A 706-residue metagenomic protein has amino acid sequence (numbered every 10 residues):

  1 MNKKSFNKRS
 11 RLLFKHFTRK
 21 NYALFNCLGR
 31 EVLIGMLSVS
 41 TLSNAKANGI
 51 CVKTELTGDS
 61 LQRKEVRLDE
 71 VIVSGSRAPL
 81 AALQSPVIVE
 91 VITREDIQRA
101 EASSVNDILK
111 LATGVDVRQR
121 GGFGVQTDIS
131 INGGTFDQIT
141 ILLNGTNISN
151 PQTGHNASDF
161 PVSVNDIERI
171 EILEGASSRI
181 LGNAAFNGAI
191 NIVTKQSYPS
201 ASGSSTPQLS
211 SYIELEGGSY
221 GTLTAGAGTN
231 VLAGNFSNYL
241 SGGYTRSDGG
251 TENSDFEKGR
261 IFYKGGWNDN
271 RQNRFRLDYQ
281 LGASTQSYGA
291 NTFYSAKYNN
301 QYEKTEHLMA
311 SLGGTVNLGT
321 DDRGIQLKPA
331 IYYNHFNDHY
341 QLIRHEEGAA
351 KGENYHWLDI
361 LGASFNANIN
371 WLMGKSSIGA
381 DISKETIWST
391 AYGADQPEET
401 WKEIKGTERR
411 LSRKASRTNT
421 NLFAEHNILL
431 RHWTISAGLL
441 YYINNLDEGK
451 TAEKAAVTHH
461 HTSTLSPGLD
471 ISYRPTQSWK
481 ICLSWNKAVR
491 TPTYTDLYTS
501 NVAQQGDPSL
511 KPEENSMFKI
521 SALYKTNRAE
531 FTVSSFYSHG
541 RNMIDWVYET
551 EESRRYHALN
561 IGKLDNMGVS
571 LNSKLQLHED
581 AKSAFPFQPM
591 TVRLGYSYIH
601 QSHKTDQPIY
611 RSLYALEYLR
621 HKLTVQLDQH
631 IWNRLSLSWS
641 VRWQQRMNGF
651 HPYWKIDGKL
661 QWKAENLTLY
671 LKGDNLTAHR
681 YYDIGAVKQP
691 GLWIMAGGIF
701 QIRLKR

Functional and structural regions predicted by a protein language model:
G49-Q98, N106, F136: Short, acidic, small-residue-rich periplasmic hinge/interaction motif at the N-terminus of Gram-negative outer-membrane
N106, K110-T146, N150: Extracytoplasmic beta-strand/coil segments of soluble accessory domains associated with Gram-negative outer-membrane
D128, N147-A176, V193, Y263: Short acidic/polar hinge/loop motifs at secondary-structure boundaries that mediate gating or recognition
V162-Y212, T224, A581-F585: A beta-strand signature from Gram-negative outer-membrane beta-barrel systems, especially the internal plug domain
S219-R246, T251-Q286, Q301-Q326, Y333 (+3 more regions): Transmembrane beta-barrel wall of Gram-negative outer-membrane proteins
T292-T320, H356-L358, L411-R417, V457-R474 (+5 more regions): Outer-membrane beta-barrel signature, preferentially recognizing the C-terminal barrel domain of Gram-negative
S377-T476: Signature of Gram-negative outer-membrane beta-barrel scaffolds
L429-I435, N444, F536-H539, H557-Q645 (+2 more regions): Gram-negative outer-membrane beta-barrel transporters
